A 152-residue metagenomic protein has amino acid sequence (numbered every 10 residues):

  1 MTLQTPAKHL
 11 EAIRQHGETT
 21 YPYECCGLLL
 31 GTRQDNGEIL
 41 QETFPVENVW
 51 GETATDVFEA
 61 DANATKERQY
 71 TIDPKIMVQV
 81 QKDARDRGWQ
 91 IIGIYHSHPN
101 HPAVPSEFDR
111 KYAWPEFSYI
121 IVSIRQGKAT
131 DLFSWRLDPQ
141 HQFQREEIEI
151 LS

Functional and structural regions predicted by a protein language model:
M1-I91, N100-S152: Conserved beta-strand-loop surface patch within small alpha/beta domains used for substrate/adaptor or ligand engagement
S97: Residue-level "edge-of-site" marker
